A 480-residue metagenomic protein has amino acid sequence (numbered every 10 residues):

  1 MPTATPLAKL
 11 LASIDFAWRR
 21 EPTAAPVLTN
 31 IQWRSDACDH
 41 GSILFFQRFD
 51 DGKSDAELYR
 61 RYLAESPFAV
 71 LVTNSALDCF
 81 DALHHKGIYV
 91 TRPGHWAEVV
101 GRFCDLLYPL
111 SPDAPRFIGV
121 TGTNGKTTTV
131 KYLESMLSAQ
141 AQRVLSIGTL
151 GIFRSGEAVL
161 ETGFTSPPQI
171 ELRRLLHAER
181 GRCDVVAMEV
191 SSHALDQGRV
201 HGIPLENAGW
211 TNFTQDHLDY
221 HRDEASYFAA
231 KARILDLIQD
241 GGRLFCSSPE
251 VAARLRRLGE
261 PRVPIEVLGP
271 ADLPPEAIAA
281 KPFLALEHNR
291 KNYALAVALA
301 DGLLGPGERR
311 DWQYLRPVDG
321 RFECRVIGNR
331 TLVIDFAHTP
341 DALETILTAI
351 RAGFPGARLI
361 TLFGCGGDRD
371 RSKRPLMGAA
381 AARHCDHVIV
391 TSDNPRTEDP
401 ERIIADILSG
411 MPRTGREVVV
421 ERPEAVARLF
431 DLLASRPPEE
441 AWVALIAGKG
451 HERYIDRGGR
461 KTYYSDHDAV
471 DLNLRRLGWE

Functional and structural regions predicted by a protein language model:
M1-R102, L106, G305, E398 (+2 more regions): N-terminal leader/targeting and accessory segments in enzymes
L10, S42-L44, F103, V120 (+10 more regions): Residue-level signal for inorganic ion chemistry
A37-C38, I278-H387, S409: Nucleotide phosphate-binding/pyrophosphate-handling subdomain across enzymes that bind or process nucleotide phosphates
F49-D51, S192-A194, Q215-D216, E250-V251 (+4 more regions): Short glycine-rich anion-binding loops that position phosphate/pyrophosphate groups of nucleotides and phosphorylated
F49-R60, V318, T348-R413, V418 (+3 more regions): Active-site beta-alpha connecting loops in nucleotide-dependent enzymes
V72-F80, G148-G151, S247-A252, P270-A271 (+1 more regions): Short, polar loop motifs at secondary-structure junctions
E98-R243, A253-P261, G478-W479: Phosphate-binding loop of NTP-binding sites
L218, T462-E480: Short, flexible loop segments at boundaries between secondary-structure elements
